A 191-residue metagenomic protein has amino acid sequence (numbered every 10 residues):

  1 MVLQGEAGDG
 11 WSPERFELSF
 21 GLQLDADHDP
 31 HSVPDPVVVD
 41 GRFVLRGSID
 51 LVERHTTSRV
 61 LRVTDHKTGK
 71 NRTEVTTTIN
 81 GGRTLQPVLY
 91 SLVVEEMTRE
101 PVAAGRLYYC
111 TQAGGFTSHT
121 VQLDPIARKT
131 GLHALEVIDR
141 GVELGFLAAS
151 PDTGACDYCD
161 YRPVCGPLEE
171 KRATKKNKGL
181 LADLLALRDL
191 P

Functional and structural regions predicted by a protein language model:
M1-P191: RecB-family 4Fe-4S metal-dependent nuclease core
